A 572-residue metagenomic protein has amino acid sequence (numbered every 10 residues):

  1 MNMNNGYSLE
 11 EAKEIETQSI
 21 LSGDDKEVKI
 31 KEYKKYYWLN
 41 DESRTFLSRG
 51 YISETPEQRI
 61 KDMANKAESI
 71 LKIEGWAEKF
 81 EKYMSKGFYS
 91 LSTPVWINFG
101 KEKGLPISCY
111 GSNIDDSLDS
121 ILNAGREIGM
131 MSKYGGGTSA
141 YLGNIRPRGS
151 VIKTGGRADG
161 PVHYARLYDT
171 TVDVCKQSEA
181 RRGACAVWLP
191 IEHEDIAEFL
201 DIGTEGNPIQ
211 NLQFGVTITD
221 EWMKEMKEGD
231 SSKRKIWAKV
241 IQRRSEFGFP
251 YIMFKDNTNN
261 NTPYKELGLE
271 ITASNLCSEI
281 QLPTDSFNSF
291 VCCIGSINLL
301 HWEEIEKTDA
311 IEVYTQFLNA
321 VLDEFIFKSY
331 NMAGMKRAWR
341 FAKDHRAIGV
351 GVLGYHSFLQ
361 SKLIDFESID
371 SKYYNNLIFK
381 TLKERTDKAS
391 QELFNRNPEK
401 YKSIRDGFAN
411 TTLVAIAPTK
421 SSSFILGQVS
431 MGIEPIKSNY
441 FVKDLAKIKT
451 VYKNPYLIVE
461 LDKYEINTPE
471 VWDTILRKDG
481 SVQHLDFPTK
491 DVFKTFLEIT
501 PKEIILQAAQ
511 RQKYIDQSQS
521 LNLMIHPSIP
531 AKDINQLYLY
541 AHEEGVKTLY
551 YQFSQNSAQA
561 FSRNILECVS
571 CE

Functional and structural regions predicted by a protein language model:
N2-A77, G100, T154-G156, G160-L167 (+3 more regions): Conserved, charged catalytic cores of large soluble enzymes
E32, S43, S278-T284, I326-K328 (+1 more regions): Catalytic alpha/beta core of large soluble enzyme barrels
R49-I52, A67-I73, K82-K153, P161 (+9 more regions): Function-dense linear segments that define catalytic or interfacial modules in macromolecule-processing proteins
W76-F80, T138-A140, E179-A186, F325-W339 (+5 more regions): Flexible, glycine/charged-enriched surface loops at secondary-structure junctions
G104-P106, R126, K133-G136, R181-A184 (+10 more regions): Short, well-ordered loop/turn elements at secondary-structure boundaries
G111-I114, A186-L189, W339-D344, S371-K380 (+1 more regions): Conserved short loop/turn motifs at secondary-structure junctions
C175-Q177, K239-Q242, Q281, F341-D344 (+4 more regions): Generic recognition of flexible, low-complexity loop/linker segments
V313-W339, K343, A347, K362-T419 (+1 more regions): Internal maturation/activation junctions in enzymes
